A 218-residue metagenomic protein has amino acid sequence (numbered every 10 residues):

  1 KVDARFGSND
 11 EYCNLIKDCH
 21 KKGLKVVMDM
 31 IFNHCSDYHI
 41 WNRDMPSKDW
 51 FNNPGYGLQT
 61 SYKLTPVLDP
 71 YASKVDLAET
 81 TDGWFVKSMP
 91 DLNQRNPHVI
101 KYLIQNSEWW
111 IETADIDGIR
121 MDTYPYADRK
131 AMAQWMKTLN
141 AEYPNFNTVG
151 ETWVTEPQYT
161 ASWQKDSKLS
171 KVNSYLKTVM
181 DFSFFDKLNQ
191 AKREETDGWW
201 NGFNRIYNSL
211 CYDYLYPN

Functional and structural regions predicted by a protein language model:
K1-W109, T113-A114, M132-E142, Q158-Y159 (+2 more regions): Substrate-binding/active-site clefts of carbohydrate-active enzymes
H20, H34, H39-N42, N106-E108 (+2 more regions): Active-site-proximal helices and loops of the catalytic beta/alpha 8
